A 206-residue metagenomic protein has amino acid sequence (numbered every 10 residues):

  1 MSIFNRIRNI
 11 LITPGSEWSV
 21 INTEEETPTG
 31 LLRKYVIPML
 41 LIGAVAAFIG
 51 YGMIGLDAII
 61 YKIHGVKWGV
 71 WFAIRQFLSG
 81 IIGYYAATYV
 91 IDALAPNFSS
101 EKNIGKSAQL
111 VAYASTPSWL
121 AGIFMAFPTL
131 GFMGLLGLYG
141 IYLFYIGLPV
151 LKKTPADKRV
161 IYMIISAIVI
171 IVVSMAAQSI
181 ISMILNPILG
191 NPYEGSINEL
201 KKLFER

Functional and structural regions predicted by a protein language model:
S2-F98: Selected alpha-helical membrane-embedding segments in polytopic membrane proteins
R6, K34, K62, K67 (+5 more regions): Context-gated lysine
L11, L31-L32, L40-L41, L56-I59 (+11 more regions): Generic detector of leucine side chains in alpha-helical contexts
E26, R33, I37-L40, Y51 (+13 more regions): A sequence-level detector of short, solvent-exposed, charge-rich linear segments
A46-S79, M125-G137, M175-R206: Membrane-helix interface segments in multi-pass membrane proteins
F77-L94, L120, V169, V173-I188: Hydrophobic alpha-helical segments embedded in or immediately adjacent to the lipid bilayer of multipass inner-membrane
I91-A176: Hydrophobic alpha-helical transmembrane segments and adjacent short intramembrane/lumenal linkers of inner/organellar
